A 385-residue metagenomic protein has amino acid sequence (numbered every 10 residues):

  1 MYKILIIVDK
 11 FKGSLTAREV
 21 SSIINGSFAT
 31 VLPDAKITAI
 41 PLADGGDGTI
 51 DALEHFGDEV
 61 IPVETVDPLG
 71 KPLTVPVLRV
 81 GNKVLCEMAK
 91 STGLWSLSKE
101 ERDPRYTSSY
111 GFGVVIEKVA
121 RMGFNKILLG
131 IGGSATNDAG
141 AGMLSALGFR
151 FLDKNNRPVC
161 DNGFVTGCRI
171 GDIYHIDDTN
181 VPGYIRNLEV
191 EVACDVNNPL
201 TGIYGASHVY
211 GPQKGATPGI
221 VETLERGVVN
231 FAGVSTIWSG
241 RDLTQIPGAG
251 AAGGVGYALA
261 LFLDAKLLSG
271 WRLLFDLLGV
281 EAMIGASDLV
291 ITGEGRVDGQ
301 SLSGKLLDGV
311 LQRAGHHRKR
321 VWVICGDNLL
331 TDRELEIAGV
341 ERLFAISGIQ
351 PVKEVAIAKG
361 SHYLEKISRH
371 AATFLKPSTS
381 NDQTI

Functional and structural regions predicted by a protein language model:
Y2-I131, A135-I385: N-terminal loops that bind phosphate or other acidic moieties and the adjacent beta-alpha structural core
